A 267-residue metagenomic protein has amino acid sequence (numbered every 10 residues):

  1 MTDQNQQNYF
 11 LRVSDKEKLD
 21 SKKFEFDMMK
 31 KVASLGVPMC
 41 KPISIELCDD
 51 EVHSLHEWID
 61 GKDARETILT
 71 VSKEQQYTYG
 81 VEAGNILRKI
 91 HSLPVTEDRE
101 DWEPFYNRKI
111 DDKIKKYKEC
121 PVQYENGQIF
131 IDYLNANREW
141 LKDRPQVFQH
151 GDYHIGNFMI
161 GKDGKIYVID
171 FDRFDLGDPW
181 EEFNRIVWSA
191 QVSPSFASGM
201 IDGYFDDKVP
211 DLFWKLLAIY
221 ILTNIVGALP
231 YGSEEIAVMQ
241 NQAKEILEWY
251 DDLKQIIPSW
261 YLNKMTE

Functional and structural regions predicted by a protein language model:
M1-T2, L134-F183: Active-site acidic catalytic loop and adjacent metal/ATP-binding pocket of ATP-dependent phosphoryl transfer enzymes
T2-D101: ATP-binding pocket architecture of kinase catalytic cores
K22-E25, W180, S198: Conserved strand-to-helix beginnings and helix N-cap segments that scaffold or border functional pockets
M29, S72-K73, Y167, N184-V187 (+1 more regions): Glycine-rich, phosphate-binding/catalytic loops in enzymes
A33, I68, D172, W180 (+2 more regions): Short, flexible helix/strand-to-coil boundary loops that buttress conserved ligand/catalytic motifs in alpha/beta
G61, N107, W180, L222: ATP/adenylate-binding site constellation spanning eukaryotic-like Ser/Thr protein kinases, ABC-transporter
V81, K142, R185, A190-E267: Helix-rich C-terminal or lid/interface subdomains of diverse kinases
V81, S92-G151, D202, Q242-L253 (+1 more regions): An alpha-helical support segment within catalytic cores of ATP-dependent transferases
